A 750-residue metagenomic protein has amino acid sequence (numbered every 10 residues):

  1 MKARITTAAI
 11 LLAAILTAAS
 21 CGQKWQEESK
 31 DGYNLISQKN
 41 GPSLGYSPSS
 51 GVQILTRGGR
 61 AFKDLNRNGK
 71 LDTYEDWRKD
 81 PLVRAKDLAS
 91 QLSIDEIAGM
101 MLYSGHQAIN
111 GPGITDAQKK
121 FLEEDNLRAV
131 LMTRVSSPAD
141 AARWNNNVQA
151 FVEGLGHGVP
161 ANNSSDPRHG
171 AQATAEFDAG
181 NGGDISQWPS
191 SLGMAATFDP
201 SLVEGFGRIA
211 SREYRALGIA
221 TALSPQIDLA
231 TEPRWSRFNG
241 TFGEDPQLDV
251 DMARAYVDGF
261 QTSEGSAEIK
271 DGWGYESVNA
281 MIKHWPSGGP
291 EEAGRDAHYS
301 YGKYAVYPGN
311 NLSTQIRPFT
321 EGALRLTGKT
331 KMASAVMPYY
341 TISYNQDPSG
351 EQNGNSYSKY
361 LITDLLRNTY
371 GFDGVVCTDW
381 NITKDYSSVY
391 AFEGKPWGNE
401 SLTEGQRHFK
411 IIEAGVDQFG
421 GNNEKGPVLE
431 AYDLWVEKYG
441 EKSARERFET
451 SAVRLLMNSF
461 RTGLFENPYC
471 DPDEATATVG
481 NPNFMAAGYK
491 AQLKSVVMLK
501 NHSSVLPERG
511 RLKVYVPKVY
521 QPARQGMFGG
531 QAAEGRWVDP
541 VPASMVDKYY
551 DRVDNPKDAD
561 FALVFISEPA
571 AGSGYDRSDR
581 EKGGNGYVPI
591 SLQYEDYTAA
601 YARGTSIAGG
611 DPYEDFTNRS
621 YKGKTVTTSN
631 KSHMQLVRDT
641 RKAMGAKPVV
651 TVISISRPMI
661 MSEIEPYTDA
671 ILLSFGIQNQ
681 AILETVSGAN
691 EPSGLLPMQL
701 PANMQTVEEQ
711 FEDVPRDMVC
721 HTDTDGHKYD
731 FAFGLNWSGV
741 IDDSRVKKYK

Functional and structural regions predicted by a protein language model:
M1-A9: Bacterial N-terminal signal peptides that target proteins for export
A8-T17: Bacterial N-terminal signal peptides
C21-K750: Glycoside hydrolase catalytic-domain context in secreted enzymes
